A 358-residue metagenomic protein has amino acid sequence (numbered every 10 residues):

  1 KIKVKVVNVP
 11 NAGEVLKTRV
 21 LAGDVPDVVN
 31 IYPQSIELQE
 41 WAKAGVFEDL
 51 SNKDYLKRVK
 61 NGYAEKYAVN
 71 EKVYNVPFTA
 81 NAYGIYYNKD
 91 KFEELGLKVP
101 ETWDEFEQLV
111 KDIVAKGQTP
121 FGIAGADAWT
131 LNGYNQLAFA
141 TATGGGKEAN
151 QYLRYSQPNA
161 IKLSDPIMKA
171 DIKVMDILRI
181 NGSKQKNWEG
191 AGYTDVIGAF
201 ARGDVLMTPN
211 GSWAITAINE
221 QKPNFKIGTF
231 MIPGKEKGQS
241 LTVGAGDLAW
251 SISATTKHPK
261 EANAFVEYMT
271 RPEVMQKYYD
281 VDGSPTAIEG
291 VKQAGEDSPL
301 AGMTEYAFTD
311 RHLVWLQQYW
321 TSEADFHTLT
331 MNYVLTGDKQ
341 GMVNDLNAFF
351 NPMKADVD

Functional and structural regions predicted by a protein language model:
K1-E40, N52-L56, V99, S212 (+5 more regions): Conserved N-terminal structural module of periplasmic/extracytoplasmic solute-binding proteins
V7-V15, W103-Q108, N187-A201: Short helix-initiation/N-cap motifs at beta->coil->alpha
T18-R19, P26-D27, L56-D90, T119-I123 (+2 more regions): A structural signal for short loop-to-beta-strand junctions that line the ligand-binding cleft of periplasmic/secreted
A22, E71, E94-L95, N219-V281: Extracytoplasmic/periplasmic substrate-recognition and gating elements
P33-Y83, E107, Y134, G295 (+1 more regions): Hinge/lid segment of periplasmic solute-binding proteins
A68, V243-G244, Y279-G290, P299-A355: C-terminal capping/gating helix-and-loop segments adjacent to ligand/active sites or protein-protein/ligand interfaces
Y74-V76, Y83, E107-N159: Extracytoplasmic/periplasmic solute-binding protein
Y155-W188: Glycine-centered hinge/linker elements that transmit conformational signals in sensory and ligand-binding systems
